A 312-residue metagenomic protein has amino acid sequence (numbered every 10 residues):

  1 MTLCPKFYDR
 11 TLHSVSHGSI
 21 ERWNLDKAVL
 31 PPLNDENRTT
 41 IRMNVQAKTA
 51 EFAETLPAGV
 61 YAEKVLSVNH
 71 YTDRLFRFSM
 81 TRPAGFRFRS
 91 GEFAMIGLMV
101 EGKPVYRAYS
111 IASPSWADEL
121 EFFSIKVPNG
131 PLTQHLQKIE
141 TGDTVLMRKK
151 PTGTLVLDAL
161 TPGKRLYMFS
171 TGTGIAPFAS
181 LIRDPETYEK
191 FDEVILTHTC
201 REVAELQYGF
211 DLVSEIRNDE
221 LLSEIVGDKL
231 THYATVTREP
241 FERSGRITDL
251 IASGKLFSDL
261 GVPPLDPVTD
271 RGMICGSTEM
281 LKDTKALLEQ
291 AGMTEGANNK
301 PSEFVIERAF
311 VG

Functional and structural regions predicted by a protein language model:
F7-Y8: Aromatic (phenylalanine/tyrosine) cluster motif
V29, N37, V45-A50, T55-Y61 (+2 more regions): Reductase modules of NAD(P)H-dependent flavoproteins
D35, V45-D143: Ferredoxin-reductase
G102-Y109, T152-L160: Short, Lys/Arg- and Gly-enriched loop/turn segments at beta-strand edges
T171-P177: Ser/Thr-glycine-rich phosphate-binding loops at phosphate-binding pockets of nucleotides, nucleotide cofactors
P177-T187: Histidine-anchored nucleotide/phosphate-binding helix
